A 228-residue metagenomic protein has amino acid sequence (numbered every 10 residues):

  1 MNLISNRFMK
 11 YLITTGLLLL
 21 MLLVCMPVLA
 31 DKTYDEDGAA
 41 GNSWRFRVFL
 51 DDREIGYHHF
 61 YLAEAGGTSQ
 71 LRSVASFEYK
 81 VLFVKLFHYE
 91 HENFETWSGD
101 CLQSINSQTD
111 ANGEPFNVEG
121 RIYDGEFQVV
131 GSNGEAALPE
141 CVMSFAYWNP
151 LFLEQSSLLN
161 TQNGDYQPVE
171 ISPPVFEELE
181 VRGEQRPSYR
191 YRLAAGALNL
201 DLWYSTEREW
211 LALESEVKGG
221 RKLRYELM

Functional and structural regions predicted by a protein language model:
M1-K10: N-terminal secretory signal peptides that target proteins for export/translocation
L12-T15: Alpha-helical transmembrane segments
L17-L18, V28-L29: Cleavable N-terminal signal peptides
D31-D124, V130-G131, L138-M228: Acidic, serine/threonine-rich low-complexity disordered tracts
